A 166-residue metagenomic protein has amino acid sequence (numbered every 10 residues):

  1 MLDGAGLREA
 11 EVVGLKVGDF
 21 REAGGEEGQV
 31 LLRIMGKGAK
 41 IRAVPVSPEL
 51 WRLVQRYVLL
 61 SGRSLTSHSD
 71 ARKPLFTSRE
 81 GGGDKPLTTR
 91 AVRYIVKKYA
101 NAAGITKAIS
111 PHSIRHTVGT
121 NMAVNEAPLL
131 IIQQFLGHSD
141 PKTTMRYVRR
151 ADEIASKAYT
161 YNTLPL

Functional and structural regions predicted by a protein language model:
M1, M35, T88, P111-H112: Residue-level marker of regulatory loop/turn positions in helix-turn-helix DNA-binding domains and in histidine
M1-A10, L31-L32, T120-N121, T163: Short pre-functional
G4, R115-S139: C-terminal catalytic core of tyrosine-transesterase DNA break-rejoin enzymes
R8, G18, S139-K142: Short coil/turn motifs that cap or connect alpha-helices
A10, G14-L53: Conserved tyrosine-mediated DNA breakage-rejoining catalytic core shared by Y-recombinases
G36-R56, A71-I95: C-terminal catalytic core of Y-nucleophile DNA break-rejoin enzymes
G38, L136-Y161: Catalytic-site neighborhood detector that most strongly recognizes the C-terminal catalytic loop/helix of tyrosine
A108-H112, Y147: Catalytic tyrosine of NAD(P)H-dependent dehydrogenase/reductases that use a Tyr as the general acid/base
